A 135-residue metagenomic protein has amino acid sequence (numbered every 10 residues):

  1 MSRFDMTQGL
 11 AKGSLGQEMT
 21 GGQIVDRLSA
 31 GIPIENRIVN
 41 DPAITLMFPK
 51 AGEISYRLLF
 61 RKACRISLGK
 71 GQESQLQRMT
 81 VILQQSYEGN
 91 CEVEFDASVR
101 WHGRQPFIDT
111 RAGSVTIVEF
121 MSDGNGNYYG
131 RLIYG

Functional and structural regions predicted by a protein language model:
M1-E18, Y134-G135: Short, intrinsically disordered N-terminal pre-domain segments
G21-F95, R100, S114-G135: Exposed extracellular interaction/assembly regions and N-terminal maturation sites
V99-F107: Short aromatic-acidic-glycine turn motif
D109-A112: Short proline/glycine- and polar residue-rich coil/turn motifs
